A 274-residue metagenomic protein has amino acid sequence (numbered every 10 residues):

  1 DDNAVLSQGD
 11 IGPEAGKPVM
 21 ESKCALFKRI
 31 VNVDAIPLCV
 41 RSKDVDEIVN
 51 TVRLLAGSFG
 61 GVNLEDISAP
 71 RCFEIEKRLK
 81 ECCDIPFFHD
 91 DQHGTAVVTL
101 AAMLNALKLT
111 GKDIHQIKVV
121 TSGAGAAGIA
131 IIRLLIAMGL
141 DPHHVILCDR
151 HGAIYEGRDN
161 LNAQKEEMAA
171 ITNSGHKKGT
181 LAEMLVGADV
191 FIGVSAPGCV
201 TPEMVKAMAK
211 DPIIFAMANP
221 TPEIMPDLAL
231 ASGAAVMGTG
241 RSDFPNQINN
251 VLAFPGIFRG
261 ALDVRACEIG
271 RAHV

Functional and structural regions predicted by a protein language model:
D1-F87: N-terminal ligand-binding/catalytic initiation module
D2, V40-R41, D66-A69, D90-H93 (+4 more regions): Short, ordered loop/turn segments at secondary-structure junctions
L6-V31, V97-I192: Glycine-rich phosphate/diphosphate-binding loop of Rossmann-like nucleotide-binding domains
P37-L38, N63-D66, F87-D90, T121 (+4 more regions): General beta-strand structural signal in soluble alpha/beta enzymes
C82-A96, I214-N219: Short, acidic/small-residue loops that bind anionic groups at enzyme active sites
F88-V97, V120-A124, S242-F244: Active-site nucleophile and cofactor-binding loops and adjacent substrate-binding regions of central metabolic enzymes
D90-D91, L107-K112, Q116, A218-R271: Adenosine-phosphate binding glycine-rich loop
E166-V236, R241-D243: Rossmann-like adenosine-cofactor binding region
